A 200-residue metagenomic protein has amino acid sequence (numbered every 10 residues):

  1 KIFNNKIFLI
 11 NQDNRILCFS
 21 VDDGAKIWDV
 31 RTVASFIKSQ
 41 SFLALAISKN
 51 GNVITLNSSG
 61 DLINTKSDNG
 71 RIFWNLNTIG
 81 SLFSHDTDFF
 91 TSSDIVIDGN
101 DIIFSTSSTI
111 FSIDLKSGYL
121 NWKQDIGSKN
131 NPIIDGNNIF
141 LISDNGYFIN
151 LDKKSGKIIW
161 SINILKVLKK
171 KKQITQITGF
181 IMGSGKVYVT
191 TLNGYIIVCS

Functional and structural regions predicted by a protein language model:
K1-I7, D13, F19-S20, G24 (+1 more regions): Short intrinsically disordered, low-complexity coil segments enriched in acidic
K1-N4, A25-N50, R71-G99, S107 (+2 more regions): Extracytoplasmic beta-rich repeat domains
N4, N11-Q12, N57-S58, G99 (+5 more regions): Structural signature of WD-repeat beta-propellers
S20-G24, K66-N69, D114-G118, D152-S155 (+1 more regions): Short loop/turn segments that connect beta-strands within beta-propeller blades
L56-D68, N75-N77, S107: Surface loops at the rim/top face of extracytoplasmic beta-rich domains
D135-K153, K157, I162-L165, K170-S200: Loop/turn-rich, solvent-exposed surfaces of beta-rich toroidal or solenoidal domains
